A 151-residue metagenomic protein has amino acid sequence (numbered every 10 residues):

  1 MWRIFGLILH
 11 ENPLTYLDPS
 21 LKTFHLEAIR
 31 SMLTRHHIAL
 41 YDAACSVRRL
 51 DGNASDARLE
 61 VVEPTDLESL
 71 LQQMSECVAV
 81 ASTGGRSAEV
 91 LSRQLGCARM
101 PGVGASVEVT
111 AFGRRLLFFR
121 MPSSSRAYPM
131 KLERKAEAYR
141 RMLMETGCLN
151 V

Functional and structural regions predicted by a protein language model:
M1-R58: Short, surface-exposed acidic-centric catalytic microdomains
M1-W2, K22-L26, H37, P64 (+2 more regions): A structural signal for well-ordered alpha-helical scaffolds and beta->alpha junctions
I4, D51-E68, R93-V151: C-terminal capping/extension of enzyme domains
N12-P13, V78-A79, R99: Secondary-structure boundary/capping signal
S31-L33, Q73, A111: Generic structural signal for beta-strand residues in well-ordered domains
R35-Q94: Internal catalytic-core helix/loop-beta-alpha segment that presents or stabilizes conserved functional determinants
